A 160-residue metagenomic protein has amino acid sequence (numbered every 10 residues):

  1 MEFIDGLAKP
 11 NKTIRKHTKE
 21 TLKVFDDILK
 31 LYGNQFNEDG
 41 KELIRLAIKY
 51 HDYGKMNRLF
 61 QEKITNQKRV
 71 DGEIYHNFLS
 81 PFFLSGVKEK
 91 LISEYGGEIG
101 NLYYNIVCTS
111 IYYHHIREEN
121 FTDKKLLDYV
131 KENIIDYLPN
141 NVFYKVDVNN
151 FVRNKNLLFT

Functional and structural regions predicted by a protein language model:
M1-T160: Metal-dependent phosphohydrolase cores
